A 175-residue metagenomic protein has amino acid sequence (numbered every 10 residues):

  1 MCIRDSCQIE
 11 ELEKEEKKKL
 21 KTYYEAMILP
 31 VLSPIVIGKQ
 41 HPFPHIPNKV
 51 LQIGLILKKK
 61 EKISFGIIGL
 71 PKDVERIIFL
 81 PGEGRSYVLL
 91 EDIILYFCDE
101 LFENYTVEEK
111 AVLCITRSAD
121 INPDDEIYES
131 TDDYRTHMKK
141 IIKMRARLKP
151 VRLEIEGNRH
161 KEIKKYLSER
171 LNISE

Functional and structural regions predicted by a protein language model:
R4-E175: N-terminal non-catalytic structural scaffold regions of very large proteins
